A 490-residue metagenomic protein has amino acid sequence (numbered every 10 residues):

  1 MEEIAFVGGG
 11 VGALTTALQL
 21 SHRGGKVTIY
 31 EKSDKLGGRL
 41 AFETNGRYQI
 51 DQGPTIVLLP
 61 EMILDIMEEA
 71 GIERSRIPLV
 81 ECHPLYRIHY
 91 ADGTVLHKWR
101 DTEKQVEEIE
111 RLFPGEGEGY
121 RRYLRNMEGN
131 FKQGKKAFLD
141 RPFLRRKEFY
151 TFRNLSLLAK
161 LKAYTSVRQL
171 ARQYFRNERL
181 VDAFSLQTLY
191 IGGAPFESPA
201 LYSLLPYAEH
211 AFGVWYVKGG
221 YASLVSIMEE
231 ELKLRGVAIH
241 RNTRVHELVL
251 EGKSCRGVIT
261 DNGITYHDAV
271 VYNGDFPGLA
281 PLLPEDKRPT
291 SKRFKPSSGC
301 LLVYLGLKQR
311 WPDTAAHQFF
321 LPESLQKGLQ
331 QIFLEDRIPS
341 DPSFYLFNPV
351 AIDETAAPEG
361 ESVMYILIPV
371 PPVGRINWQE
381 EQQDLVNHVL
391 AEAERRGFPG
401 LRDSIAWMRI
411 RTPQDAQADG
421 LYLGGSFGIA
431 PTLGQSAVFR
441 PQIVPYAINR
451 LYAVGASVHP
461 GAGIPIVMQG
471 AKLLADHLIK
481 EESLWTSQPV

Functional and structural regions predicted by a protein language model:
E2-K132: N-terminal glycine-rich phosphate/pyrophosphate-binding loop and immediately adjacent elements
P54, A456-L478: A conserved FAD-binding loop/helix module that cradles the flavin
D92-E197: Rossmann-like flavin
L158-V167, E209-E230, N377-L385: Short beta-strand to alpha-helix junction loop
N177-I191, D341, Y345, P399-P460: A glycine-rich dinucleotide-binding beta-alpha-beta segment and adjacent secondary-structure elements that constitute
L204-C255, D261: Helical element adjacent to the flavin cofactor pocket in flavoenzyme catalytic cores
H246-P358: Mid-domain catalytic core of redox enzymes that form a hydrophobic substrate pocket/lid adjacent to a catalytic redox
K308-A416: C-terminal segments that line or cap access tunnels to active or ligand-binding sites in enzymes and enzyme-associated
